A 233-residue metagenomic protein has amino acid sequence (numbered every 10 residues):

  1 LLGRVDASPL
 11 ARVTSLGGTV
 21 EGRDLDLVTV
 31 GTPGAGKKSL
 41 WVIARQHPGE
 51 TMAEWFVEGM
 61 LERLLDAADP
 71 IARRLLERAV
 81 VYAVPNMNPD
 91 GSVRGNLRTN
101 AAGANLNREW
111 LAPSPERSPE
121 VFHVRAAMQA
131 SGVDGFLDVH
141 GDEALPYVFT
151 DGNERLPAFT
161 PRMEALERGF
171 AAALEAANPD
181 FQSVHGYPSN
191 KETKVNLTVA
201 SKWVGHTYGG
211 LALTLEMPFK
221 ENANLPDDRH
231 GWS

Functional and structural regions predicted by a protein language model:
L1-V5: Extended, charged alpha/beta regions that create polyanion-binding interfaces
L10-L197, K202-H230: Active-site/substrate-binding loop(s) of hydrolase catalytic cores
